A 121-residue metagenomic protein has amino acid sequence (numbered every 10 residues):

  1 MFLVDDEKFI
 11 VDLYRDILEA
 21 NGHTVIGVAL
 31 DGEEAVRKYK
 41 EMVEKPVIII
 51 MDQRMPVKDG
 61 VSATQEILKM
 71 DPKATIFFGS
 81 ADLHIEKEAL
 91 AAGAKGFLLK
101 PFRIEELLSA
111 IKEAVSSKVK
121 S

Functional and structural regions predicted by a protein language model:
K8-G27: Two-component/phosphorelay signaling modules centered on CheY-like receiver
D31-E34, D59-S62: Acidic catalytic/metal-coordinating carboxylates
D52: Active-site residues of response regulator receiver
M55: Receiver (REC) domain active-site loop signature in two-component systems and cognate sites in sensor histidine kinases
F77-G79: Hydrophobic/aromatic residues positioned on beta-strands within the core alpha/beta folds
F102-E113: C-terminal output helix
